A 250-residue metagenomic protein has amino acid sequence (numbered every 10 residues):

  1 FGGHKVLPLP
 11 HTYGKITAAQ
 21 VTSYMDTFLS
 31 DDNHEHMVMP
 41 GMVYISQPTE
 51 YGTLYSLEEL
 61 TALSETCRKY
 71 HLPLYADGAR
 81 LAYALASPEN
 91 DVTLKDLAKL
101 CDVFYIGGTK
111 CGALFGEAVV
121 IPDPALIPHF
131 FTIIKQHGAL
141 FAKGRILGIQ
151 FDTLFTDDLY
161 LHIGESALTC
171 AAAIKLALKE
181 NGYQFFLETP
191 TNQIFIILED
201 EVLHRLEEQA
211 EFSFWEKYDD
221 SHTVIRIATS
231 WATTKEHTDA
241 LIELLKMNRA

Functional and structural regions predicted by a protein language model:
F1-G2, L100, E208: Short, structured coil segments at secondary-structure junctions
G3-G41, I45-P48, Y55-A62: PLP-dependent aminotransferase-class I/II
K5-V6, L74-A76, F185, F212-F214: Hydrophobic beta-strand scaffold residues
T12, M39-M42, S46, L54 (+1 more regions): Active-site C-terminal subdomain of aminotransferase-like
M42, P73-Y75, V103, Q193 (+1 more regions): Structural preference for beta-strand elements that scaffold enzyme active sites
T49, R80-A82, K110, W231-T233: Active-site-proximal loop/turn and secondary-structure-junction residues that shape catalytic pockets, frequently
Y55-S87: Catalytic PLP-binding core of fold-type I/II PLP enzymes
A172, L176-M247: Conserved C-terminal alpha-helix-loop-beta "cap" of PLP-dependent enzymes that closes/shapes the active-site mouth
